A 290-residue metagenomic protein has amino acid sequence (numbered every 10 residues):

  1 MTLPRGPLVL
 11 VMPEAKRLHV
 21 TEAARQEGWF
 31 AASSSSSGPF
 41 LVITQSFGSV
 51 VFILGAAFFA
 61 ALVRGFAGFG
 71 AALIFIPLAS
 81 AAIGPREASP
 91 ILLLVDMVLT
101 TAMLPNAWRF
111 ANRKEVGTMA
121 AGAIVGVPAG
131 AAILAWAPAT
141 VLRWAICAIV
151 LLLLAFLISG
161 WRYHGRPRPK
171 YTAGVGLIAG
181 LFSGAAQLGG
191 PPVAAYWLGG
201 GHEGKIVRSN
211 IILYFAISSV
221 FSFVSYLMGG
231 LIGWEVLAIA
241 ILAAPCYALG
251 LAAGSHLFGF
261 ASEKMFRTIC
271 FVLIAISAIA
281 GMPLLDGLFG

Functional and structural regions predicted by a protein language model:
I43, A132-T140, Y226-L237, D286-G290: Membrane-interface helix termini and inter-helical loops of multi-pass transporters
S49-T118, G176, G180-S183, G190-L251: Small-residue-rich hydrophobic segments that form or flank transmembrane alpha-helices in multi-pass membrane proteins
G84, P138, S262-F266: A helix-boundary/kink motif common to multi-pass secondary transporters, especially Major Facilitator Superfamily
T100-W108, A131, W136, A145-K170 (+2 more regions): Transmembrane helix exit motif
K114-G122, A145-C147, P167-G176, R208-I212 (+1 more regions): Cytoplasmic-side transmembrane-helix entry/capping segments in multi-pass membrane proteins
G254-I274: Interfacial loop-to-transmembrane junctions
